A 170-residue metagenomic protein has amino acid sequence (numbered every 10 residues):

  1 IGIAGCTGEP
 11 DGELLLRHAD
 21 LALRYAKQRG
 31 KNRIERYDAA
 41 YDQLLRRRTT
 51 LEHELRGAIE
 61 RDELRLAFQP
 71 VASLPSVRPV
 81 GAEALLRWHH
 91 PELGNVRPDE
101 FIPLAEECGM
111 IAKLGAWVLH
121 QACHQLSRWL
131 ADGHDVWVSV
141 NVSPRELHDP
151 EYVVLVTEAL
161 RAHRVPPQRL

Functional and structural regions predicted by a protein language model:
I1-G8, L14-R29, E35-T50, E54 (+4 more regions): Cyclic nucleotide signaling catalytic output domains
G5, I34, L74-E83, C108-L170: Catalytic core of bacterial c-di-GMP phosphodiesterases, primarily the EAL and HD-GYP domains, capturing alpha-helical
L16, L23, R48, E52-R56 (+5 more regions): Short amphipathic alpha-helical segments
A26-K27, I59, A105, W129: A generic structural signal for well-ordered alpha-helical segments
R36, A40, R47-L104, N141-P144 (+2 more regions): Active-site core of bacterial EAL-family cyclic-dinucleotide phosphodiesterase domains
